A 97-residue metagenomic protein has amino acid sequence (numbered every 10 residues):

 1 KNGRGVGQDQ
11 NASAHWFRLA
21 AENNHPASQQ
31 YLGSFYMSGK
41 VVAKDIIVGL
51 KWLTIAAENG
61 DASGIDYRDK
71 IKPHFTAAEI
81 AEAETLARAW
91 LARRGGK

Functional and structural regions predicted by a protein language model:
K1-N2, V6, Q29-S38, Y67-H74: Hydrophobic face of amphipathic alpha-helices that form TPR/SEL1-like repeat modules and related alpha-solenoid
N2-R4, D9, F17, E22-P26 (+3 more regions): Short helix-capping/linker turns of helical repeat alpha-solenoids
A20, F35, A56, I71-H74 (+1 more regions): TPR/TPR-like alpha-solenoid repeats
L53: P-loop/Walker A NTP-binding region and its immediately flanking N-terminal helices in P-loop NTPase folds
A62-K97: Terminal, low-structured helical/coil segments at or just beyond the last alpha-helical repeat
